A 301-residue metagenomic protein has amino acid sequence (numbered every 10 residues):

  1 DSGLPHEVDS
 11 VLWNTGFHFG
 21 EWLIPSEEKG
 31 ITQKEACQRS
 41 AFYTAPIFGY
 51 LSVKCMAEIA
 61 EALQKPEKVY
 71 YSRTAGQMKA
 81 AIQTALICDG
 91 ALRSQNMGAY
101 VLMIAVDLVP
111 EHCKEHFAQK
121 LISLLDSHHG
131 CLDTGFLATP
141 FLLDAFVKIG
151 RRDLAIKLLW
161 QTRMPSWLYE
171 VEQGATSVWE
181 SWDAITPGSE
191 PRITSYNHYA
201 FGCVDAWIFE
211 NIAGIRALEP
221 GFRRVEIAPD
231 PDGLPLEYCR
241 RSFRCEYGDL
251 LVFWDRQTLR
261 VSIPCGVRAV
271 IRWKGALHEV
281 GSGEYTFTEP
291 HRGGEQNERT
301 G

Functional and structural regions predicted by a protein language model:
D1-F48, A60-A105, H112, F222: Active-site acid/base region of carbohydrate-active enzymes
D1-V8, K65, R73-G90, P110-G130 (+1 more regions): Long, well-ordered core segments of solenoidal/helical folds
F19-A41, I122-G130, T139-L143, S166 (+2 more regions): Short beta-alpha connecting loops at secondary-structure transitions that line or flank enzyme active sites
F42, S52, A75, N96-M97 (+6 more regions): Active-site-proximal structural scaffolding
T44, F48-L51, C55-E58, Y70 (+7 more regions): Extracytoplasmic/secreted proteins, especially bacterial periplasmic and envelope-associated proteins
F48-K65, L102-H112, P140-I149, F209-I215: Well-ordered alpha-helical scaffold segments within catalytic/enzyme domains
S72-R73, D153-G301: Non-catalytic C-terminal accessory modules of carbohydrate-active enzymes
Q95-Y100, I104, L108, L121-L125 (+2 more regions): Long, ordered, helix-rich scaffold segments
